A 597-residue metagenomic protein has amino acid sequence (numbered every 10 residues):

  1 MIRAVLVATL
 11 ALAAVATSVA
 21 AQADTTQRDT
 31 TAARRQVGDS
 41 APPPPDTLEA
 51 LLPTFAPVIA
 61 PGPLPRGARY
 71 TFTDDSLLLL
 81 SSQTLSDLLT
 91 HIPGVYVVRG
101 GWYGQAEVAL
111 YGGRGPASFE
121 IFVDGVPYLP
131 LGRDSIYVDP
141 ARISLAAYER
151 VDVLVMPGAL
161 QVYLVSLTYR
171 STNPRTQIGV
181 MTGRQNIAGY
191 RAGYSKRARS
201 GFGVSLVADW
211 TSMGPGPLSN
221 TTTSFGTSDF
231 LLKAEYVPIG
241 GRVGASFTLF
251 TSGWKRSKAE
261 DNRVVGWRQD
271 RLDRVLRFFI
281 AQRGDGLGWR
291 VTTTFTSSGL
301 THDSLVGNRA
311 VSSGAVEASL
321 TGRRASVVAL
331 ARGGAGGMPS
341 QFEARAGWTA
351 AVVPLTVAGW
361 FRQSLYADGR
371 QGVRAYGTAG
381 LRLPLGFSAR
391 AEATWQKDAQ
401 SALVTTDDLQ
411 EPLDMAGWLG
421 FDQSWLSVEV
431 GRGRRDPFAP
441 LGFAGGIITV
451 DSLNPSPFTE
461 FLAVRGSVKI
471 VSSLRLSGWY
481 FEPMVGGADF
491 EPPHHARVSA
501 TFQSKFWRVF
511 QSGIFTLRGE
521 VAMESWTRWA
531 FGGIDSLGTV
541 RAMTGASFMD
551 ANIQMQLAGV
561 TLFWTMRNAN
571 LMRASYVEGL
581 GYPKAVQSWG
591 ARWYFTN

Functional and structural regions predicted by a protein language model:
D24, R28-L80, T168-N173: N-terminal periplasmic "start-of-domain" segments of outer-membrane beta-barrel proteins
P44-P63, R69-Y70, S86-P127, V165: Extracytoplasmic beta-strand/coil segments of soluble accessory domains associated with Gram-negative outer-membrane
L89, Y148-D152, V162-V165: Non-catalytic regulatory/gating segments with a bias toward low-complexity or hydrophobic composition
V126-V155: Short acidic/polar hinge/loop motifs at secondary-structure boundaries that mediate gating or recognition
Y169-S195, L218: Short strand-turn segments of transmembrane beta-barrel domains in outer membranes, especially the first one or two
S205-K233: Surface-exposed beta-strand-turn/loop segments characteristic of Gram-negative outer-membrane beta-barrels
P217-T223, T227, G240-A315, G337-Q341 (+2 more regions): Flexible loop and strand-edge segments within Gram-negative outer membrane beta-barrel domains
T294-T296, G307-N597: Exposed, low-structure sequence patches enriched in small/polar residues
